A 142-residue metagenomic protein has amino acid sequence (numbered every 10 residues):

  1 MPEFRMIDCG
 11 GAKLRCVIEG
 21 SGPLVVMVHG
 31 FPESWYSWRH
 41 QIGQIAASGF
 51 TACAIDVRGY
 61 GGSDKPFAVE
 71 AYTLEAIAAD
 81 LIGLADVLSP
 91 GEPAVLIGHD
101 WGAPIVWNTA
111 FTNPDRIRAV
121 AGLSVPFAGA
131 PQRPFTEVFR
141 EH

Functional and structural regions predicted by a protein language model:
M1-K13: N-terminal cap/lid segment of alpha/beta-hydrolase-fold proteins
M6, L24-V25, V95: Residue-level marker of motif borders
M6-D8, G30, V69, T73: Pocket-edge positions in alpha/beta enzyme catalytic cores
G10, G20-S21, S48, P90-E92: Residue-level preference for short coil/turn positions at secondary-structure junctions
A12-L14, W38, C53, Y60-I97 (+1 more regions): Flexible "cap/lid" subdomain of the alpha/beta-hydrolase fold that forms the substrate-access gate
R15-D64: Conserved HGGG/HGGXW glycine-rich cap/lid loop of the alpha/beta-hydrolase fold
